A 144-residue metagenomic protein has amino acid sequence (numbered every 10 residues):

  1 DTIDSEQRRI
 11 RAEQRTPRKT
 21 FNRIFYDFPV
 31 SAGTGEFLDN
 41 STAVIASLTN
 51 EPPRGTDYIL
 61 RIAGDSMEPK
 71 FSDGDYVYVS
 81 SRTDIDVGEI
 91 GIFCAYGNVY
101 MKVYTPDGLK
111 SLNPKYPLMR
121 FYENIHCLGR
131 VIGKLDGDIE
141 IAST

Functional and structural regions predicted by a protein language model:
D1-D73, V87, N98, R120-F121 (+1 more regions): Short, positionally conserved secondary-structure boundary motifs
D65, V87-G108: Short, compositionally biased
D75-Y76, D84: Short, conserved turn/kink motifs that form compact alpha/beta structural patches or helix kinks used as
S81: DNA target-recognition domains and sequence-specific DNA-contacting regions of bacterial/archaeal
V99-Y122, H126, R130: Aromatic- and Lys/Arg-enriched surface recognition patch
